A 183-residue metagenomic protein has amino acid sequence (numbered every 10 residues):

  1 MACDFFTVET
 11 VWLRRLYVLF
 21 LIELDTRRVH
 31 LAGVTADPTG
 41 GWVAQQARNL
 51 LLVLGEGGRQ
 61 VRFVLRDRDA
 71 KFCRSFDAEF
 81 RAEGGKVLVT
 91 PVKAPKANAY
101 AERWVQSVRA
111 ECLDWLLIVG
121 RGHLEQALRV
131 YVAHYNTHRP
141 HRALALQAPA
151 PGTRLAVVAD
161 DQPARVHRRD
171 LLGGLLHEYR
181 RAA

Functional and structural regions predicted by a protein language model:
M1-A183: Charged DNA-binding/catalytic regions of mobile-element recombinases
